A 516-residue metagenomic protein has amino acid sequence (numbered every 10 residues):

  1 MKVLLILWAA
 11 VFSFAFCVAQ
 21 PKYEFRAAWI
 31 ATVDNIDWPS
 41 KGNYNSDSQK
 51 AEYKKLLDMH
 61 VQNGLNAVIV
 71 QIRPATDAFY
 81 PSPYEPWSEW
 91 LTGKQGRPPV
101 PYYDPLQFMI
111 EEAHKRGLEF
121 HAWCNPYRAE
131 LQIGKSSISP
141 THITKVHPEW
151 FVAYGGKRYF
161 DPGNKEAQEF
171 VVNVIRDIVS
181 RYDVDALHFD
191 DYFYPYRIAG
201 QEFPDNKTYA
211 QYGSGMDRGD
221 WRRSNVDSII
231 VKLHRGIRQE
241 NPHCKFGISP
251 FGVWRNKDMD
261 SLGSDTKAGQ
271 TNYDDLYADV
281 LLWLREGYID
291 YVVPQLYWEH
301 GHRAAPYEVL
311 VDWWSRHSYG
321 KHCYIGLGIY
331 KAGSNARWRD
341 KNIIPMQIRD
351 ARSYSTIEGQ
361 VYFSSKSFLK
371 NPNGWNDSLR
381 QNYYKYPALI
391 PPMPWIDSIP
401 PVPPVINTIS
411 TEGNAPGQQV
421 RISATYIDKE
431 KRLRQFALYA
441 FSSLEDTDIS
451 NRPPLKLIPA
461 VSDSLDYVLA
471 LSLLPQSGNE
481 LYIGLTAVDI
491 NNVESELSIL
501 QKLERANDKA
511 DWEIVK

Functional and structural regions predicted by a protein language model:
Y23, A31-A51, A122, Y127-R181 (+1 more regions): Active-site-adjacent "subsite" loops/lids of carbohydrate-active enzymes
A51-D77, R181-D185, L282, Y288: Catalytic domains of carbohydrate-active enzymes, especially glycoside hydrolases
N63-V100: Aromatic-lined carbohydrate-binding/catalytic grooves of carbohydrate-active enzymes
A78-G93, R128-Y154, D191-S214, M259-G269: Aromatic- and acidic-residue-enriched segments that line the glycan-binding/catalytic groove of carbohydrate-active
E166-T266, Q270-L296, G301-G320: Active-site neighborhood of glycoside hydrolase catalytic domains
Y277-R303, S318-D397: Substrate-binding cleft of secreted/luminal carbohydrate-active enzymes
L471-S495: Beta-strand-rich modules
I490-I514: Extracellular fibronectin type III
